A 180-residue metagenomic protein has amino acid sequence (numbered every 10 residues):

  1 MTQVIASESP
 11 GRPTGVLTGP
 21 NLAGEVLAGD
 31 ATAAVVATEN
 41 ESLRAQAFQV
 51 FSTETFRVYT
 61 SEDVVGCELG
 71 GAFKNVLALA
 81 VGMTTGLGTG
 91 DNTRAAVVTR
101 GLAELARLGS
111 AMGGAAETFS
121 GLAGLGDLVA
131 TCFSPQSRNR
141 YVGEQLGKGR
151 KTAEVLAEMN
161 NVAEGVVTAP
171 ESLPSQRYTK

Functional and structural regions predicted by a protein language model:
M1-A31, A47-Q49: Rossmann-like NAD(P)(H) cofactor-binding subdomain of soluble oxidoreductases
M1-T2, N40, R44, G66-L69 (+7 more regions): Generic structural signal for well-ordered, non-membrane alpha-helical segments in soluble metabolic enzymes
L17-P20, T38-N40, S61-D63, A72 (+2 more regions): Fold-independent oxyanion-binding glycine-rich loops and adjacent beta-strand/coil segments at enzyme active sites
P20-A28, S52-A78, A115-L125: Conserved Rossmann-fold dehydrogenase catalytic segment
L27-A45, V81-A96: Short beta-strand and adjoining strand-loop segment in the mid-core of the Rossmann-like NAD(P)-dependent dehydrogenase
A45, R57-T60, G90-R94, G109-F119 (+1 more regions): Short, structured loop/turn "capping" segments at alpha-beta junctions
K74, A78-T85, S110-S120, G124-K180: NAD(P)-dependent Rossmann-like dehydrogenase/reductase catalytic/cofactor-binding core
T99-M112: An active-site-proximal "capping" alpha-helix that borders the catalytic cofactor pocket
